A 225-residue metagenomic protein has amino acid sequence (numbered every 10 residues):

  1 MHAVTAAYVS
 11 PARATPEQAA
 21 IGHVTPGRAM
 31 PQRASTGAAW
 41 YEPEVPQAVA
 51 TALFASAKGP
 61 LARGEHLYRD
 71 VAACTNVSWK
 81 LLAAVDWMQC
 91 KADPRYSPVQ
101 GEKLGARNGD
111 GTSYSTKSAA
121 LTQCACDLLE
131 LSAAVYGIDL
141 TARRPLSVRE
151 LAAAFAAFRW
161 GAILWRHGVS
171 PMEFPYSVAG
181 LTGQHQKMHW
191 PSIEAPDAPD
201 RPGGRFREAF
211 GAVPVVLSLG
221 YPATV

Functional and structural regions predicted by a protein language model:
H2-P11, A20-I21, P26, P31-A38 (+2 more regions): Non-catalytic cell-wall polysaccharide-engagement segments
P43-A92: Export/targeting segments at the very N-terminus of extracytoplasmic proteins
V49, A92, K103-A106, P145: Short, surface-exposed, charged/polar-biased interaction segments
K91-V99: Secretory-pathway/luminal and periplasmic proteins that interact with or process carbohydrate-rich
Q100-S115: Active-site substrate-binding loop specific to GH73 endo-beta-N-acetylglucosaminidase modules in bacterial autolysins
